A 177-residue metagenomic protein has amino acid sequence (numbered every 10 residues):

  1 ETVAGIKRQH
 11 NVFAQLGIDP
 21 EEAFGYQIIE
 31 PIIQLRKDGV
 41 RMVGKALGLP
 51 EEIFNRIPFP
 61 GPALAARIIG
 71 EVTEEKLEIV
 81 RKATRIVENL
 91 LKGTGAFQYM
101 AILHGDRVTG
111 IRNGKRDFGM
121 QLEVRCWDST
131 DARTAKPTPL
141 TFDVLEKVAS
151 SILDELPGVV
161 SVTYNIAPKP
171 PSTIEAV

Functional and structural regions predicted by a protein language model:
E1-M42, L47, I57-F59, A63 (+3 more regions): Active-site adenylate/phosphate-handling loop in enzymes that bind or generate adenylated species
E71-V177: Peripheral terminal appendages
